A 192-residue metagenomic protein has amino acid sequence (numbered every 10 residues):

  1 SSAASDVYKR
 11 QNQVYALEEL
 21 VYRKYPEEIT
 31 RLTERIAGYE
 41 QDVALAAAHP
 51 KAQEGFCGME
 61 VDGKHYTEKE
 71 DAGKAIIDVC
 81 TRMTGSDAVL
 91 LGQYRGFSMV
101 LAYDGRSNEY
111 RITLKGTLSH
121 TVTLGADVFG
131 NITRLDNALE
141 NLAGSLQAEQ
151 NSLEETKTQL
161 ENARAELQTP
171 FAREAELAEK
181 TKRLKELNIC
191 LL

Functional and structural regions predicted by a protein language model:
S1-S2, P26, T33, E40: Long, contiguous C-terminal modules that act as interaction/assembly or targeting platforms
A3-Y8: Short, small-residue-biased leader/transition segments that mark boundaries at the very start of proteins
R10-Q11, E18, Y25, V128 (+5 more regions): Amphipathic alpha-helical coiled-coil segments and their boundaries
A16, L20-E27, R31-E34, T158-K182 (+1 more regions): Heptad-repeat coiled-coil alpha-helices that serve as dimer/oligomer scaffolding interfaces in eukaryotic cytoskeletal
T33-N162, E179-K182: P-loop NTPase motor cores of the ASCE clade
G144, N188-L191: IQ-motif-like calmodulin-binding regions
